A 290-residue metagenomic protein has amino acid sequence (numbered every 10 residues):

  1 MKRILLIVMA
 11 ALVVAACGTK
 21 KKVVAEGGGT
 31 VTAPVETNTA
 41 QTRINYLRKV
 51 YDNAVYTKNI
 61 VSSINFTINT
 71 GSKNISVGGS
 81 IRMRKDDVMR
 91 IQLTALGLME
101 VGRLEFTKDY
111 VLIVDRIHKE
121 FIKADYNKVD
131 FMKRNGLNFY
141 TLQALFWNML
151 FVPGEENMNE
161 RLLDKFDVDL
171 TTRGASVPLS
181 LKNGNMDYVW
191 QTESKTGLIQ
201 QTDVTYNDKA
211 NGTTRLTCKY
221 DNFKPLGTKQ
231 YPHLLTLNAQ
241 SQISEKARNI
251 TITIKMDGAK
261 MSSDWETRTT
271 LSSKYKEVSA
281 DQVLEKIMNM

Functional and structural regions predicted by a protein language model:
K2-I7: Sec-dependent signal peptide recognition, specifically the positively charged N-region followed immediately by
V13-A16: C-terminal motif of bacterial Sec signal peptides marking the signal peptidase cleavage site
G18-K73, A280-M290: N-terminal leader/targeting segments and the immediate start of mature chains
T19-V23, M158-K276: Gly/Pro-enriched, hydrophobic low-complexity segments that function as extracytoplasmic propeptides/linkers
K21, V88-Y140, A144, A280: An acidic-aromatic
G27-T42, R48, Y56-K58, R82-V88 (+4 more regions): The feature marks either
Y46, I117-M186: Flexible, processing/modification-adjacent segments and terminal tails in exported/periplasmic/extracellular proteins
D52-I60, G71-I75, R82-D86, L226-Y231: Edge/loop elements at the starts and ends of beta-strands within beta-rich repeat scaffolds
